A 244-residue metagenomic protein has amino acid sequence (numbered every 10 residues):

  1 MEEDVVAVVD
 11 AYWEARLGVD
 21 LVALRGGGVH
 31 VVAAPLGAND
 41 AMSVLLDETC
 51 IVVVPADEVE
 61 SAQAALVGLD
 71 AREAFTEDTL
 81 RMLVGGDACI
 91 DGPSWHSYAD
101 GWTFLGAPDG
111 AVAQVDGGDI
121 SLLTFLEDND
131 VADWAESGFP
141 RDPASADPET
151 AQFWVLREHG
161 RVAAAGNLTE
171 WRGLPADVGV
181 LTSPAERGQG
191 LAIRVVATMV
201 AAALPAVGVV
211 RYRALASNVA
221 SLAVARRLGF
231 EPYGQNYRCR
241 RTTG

Functional and structural regions predicted by a protein language model:
E2-D130: Acyl-donor-binding surface of acyltransferase catalytic domains
E48-V53, A203-L215: Conserved GNAT acetyl-CoA-binding A-motif
I90-A99, E231-G244: Conserved catalytic-core motifs of GNAT/GCN5-like acyltransferases
S145-W154, A176: A short helix-loop-beta-strand connector motif used in the catalytic cores of GNAT acetyltransferases and, in some
A151-G166: Conserved beta-hairpin
E170-V178: A conserved beta-turn-beta hairpin within the catalytic core of GNAT-like acetyltransferases that forms part
V178, T182, G188-A203, L222-R227: Conserved acetyl-CoA-binding loop-helix of GNAT-fold acetyltransferases
Y212-L222, R226, E231, C239-T243: Conserved beta-strand-loop-alpha-helix junction that forms the acyl-donor binding cleft
